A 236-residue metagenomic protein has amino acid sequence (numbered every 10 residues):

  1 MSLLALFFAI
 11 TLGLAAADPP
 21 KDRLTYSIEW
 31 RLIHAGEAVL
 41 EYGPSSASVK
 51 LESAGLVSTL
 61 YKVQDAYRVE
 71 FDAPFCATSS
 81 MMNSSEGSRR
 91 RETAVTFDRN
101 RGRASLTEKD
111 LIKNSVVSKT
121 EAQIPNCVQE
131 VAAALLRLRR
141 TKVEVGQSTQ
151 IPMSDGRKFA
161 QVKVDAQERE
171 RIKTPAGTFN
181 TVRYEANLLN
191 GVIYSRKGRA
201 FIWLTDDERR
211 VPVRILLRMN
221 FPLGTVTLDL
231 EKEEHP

Functional and structural regions predicted by a protein language model:
S2-G13: Bacterial N-terminal signal peptides
A17-R101, L138-P236: Acidic, serine/threonine-rich low-complexity disordered tracts
T93-R140: Hydrophobic, well-structured mid-protein blocks that either form specific transmembrane helices
